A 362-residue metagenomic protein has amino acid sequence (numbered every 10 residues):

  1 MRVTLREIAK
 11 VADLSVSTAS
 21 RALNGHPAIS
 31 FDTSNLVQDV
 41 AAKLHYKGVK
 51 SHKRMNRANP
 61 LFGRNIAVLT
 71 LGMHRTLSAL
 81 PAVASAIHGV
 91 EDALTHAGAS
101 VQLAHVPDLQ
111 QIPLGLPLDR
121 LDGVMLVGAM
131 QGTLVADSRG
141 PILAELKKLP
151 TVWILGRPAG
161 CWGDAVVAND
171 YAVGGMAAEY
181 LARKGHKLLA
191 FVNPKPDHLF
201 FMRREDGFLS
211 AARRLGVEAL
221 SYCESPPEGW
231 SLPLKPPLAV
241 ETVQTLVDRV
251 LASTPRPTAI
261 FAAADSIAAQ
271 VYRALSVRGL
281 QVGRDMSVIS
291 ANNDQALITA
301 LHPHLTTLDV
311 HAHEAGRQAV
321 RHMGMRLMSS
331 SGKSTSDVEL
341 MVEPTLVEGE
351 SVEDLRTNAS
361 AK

Functional and structural regions predicted by a protein language model:
M1-R57, R356: N-terminal helix-turn-helix DNA-binding module of bacterial transcription factors
S15, K47, R64, D122 (+3 more regions): Short acidic/polar active-site loop segments enriched in Thr and Asp
P60-E179, A252-P255, S266-A269: Alpha-helical recognition/docking segments in bacterial nutrient-uptake and carbohydrate-utilization systems
M73-S85, L103-I112, A165-M176, V192-L246 (+4 more regions): Hinge/beta->alpha junction and helix N-cap segments in small-molecule ligand-binding domains
H96-A97, A212-E218, T254-P255, V277-V282: Short helix-capping segments at alpha-helix termini
L188, A219-Y222, Q281-V288: Short acidic capping loops at alpha-helix termini that bridge into adjacent secondary structure
Q244-K362: Flexible loop/turn connectors
